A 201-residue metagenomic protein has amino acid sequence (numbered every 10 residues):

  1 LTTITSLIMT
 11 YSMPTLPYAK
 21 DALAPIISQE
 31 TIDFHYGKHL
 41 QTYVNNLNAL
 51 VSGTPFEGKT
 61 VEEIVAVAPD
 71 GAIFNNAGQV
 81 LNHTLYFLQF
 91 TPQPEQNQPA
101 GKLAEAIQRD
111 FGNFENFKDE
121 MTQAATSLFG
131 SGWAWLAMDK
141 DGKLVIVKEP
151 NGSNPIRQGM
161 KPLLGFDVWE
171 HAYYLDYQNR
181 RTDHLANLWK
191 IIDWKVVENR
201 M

Functional and structural regions predicted by a protein language model:
L1-I8: Short, Lys/Arg-enriched N-terminal segments with co-localized hydrophobic residues within the first ~10-30 amino acids
I8-M201: Feature for soluble, non-membrane regions of globular proteins
